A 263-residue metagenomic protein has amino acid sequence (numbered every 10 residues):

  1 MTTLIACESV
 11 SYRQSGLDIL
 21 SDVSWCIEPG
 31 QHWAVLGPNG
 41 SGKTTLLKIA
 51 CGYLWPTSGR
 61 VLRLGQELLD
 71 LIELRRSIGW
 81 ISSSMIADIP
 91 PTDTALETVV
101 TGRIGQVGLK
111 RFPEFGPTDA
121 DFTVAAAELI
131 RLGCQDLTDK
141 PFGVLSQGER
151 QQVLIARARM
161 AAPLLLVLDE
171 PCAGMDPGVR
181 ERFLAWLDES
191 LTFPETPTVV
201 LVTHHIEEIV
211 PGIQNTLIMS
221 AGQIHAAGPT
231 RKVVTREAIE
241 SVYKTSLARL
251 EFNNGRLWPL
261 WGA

Functional and structural regions predicted by a protein language model:
L36-P38: The feature captures the beta-strand-to-loop junction immediately N-terminal to the Walker
C51: Helix-to-loop junction immediately C-terminal to a conserved catalytic motif
G59-D70: Conserved ABC transporter NBD signature motif
S84-V144: ABC-family P-loop ATPase nucleotide-binding domains
L166-E170: Catalytic Walker B motif of ABC-type/P-loop ATPase nucleotide-binding domains
T216-P229: H-loop (His-switch) and adjacent beta-strand-loop-beta switch element of ABC-type ATPase nucleotide-binding domains
V242-A263: ABC ATPase nucleotide-binding domains
